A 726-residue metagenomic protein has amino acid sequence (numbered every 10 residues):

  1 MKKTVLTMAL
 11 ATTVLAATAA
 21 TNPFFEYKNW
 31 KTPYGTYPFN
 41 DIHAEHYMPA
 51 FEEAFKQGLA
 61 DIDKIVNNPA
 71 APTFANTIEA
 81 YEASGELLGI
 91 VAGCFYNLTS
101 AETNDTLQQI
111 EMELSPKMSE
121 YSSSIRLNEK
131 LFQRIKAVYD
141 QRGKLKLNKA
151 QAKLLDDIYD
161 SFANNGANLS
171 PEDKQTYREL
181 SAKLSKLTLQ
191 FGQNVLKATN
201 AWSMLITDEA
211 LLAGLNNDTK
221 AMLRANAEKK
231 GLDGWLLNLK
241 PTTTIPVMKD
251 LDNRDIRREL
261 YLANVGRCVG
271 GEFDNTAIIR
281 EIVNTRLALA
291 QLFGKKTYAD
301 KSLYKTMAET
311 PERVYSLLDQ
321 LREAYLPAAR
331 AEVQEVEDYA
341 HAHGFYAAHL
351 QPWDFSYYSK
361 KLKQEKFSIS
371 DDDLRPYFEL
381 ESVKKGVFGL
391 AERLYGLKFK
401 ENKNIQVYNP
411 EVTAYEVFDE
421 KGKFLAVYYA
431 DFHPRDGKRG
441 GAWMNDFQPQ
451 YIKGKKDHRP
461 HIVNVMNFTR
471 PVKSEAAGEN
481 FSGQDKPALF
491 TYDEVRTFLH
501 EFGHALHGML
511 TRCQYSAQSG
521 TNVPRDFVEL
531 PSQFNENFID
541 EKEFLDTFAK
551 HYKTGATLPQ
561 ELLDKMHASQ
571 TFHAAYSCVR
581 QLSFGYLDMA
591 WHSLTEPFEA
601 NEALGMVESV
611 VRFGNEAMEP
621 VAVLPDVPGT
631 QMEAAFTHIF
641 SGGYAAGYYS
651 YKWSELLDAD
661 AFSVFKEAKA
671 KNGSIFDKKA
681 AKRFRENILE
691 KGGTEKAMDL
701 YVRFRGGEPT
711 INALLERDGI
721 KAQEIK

Functional and structural regions predicted by a protein language model:
M1-T4: Positively charged n-region of N-terminal signal peptides that target proteins for export
A11-T18: Hydrophobic h-region of N-terminal signal peptides that target proteins for export in Gram-negative bacteria
A20-H43, E53, A213-G214, G234 (+10 more regions): C-terminal, non-catalytic "cap/extension" segments appended to globular domains
A20-N216, F665, K726: N-terminal helix-rich structural modules
K31-H46, F95-L114, A137-E179, N238-A277 (+6 more regions): Short His/Asp/Glu-rich catalytic/ion-coordination signatures at enzyme active sites or charged loops
L154, K186, Q193, K197-N238 (+7 more regions): Active-site-proximal, well-structured secondary-structure segments within enzyme catalytic domains
V472-L499: Short pre-active-site segment immediately N-terminal to the catalytic Zn-binding motif
